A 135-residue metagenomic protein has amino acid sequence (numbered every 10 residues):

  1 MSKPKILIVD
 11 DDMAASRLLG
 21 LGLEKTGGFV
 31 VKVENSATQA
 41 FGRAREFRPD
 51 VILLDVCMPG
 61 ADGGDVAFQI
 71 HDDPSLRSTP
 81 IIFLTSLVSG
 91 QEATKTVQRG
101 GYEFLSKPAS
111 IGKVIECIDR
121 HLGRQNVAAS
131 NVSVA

Functional and structural regions predicted by a protein language model:
M13-K32: Two-component/phosphorelay signaling modules centered on CheY-like receiver
V33, G60-A61: Residue-level signal for the "D+5" position in two-component response regulator receiver
V33-V51: Acidic, metal-coordinating helix/loop segments flanking the phosphotransfer/catalytic sites of two-component signaling
D55, T85: Active-site residues of response regulator receiver
P59-G60, R77, S89, P108: The feature encodes the CheY-like receiver
Y102: Short, glycine/charged-rich "phosphate-handling" switch motifs in NTP-dependent and phosphotransfer domains
A109-I118: C-terminal output helix
